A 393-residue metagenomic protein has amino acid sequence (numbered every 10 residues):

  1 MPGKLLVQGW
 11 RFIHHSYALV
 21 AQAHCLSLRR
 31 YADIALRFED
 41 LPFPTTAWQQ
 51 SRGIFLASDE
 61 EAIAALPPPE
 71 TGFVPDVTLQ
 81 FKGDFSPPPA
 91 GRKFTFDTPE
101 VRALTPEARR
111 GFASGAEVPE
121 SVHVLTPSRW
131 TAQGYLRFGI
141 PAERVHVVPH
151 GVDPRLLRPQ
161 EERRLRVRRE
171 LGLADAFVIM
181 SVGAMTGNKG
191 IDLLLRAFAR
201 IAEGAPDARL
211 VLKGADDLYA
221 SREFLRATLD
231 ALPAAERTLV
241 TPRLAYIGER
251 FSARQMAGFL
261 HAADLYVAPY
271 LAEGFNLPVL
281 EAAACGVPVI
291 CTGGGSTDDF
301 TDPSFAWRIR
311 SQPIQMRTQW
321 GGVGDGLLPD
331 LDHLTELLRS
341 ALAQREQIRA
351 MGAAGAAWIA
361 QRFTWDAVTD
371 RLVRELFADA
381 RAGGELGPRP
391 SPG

Functional and structural regions predicted by a protein language model:
M1-F73: N-terminal pre-catalytic "stem/leader" segment of glycosyltransferase-like enzymes
L6, L173-K189, L195-F198, L210-L212: Conserved donor-binding/catalytic core segment of Leloir-type glycosyltransferases
T45-G139, Q255: Extended catalytic core of nucleotide-activated donor transferases of GT-like folds
L136, V152-E170: Acidic anion/phosphate-binding donor-loop and adjacent secondary structure in glycosyltransferase catalytic cores
R222-R254: Nucleotide-activated donor-binding/catalytic signature segment of Leloir-type glycosyltransferases, i.e., the conserved
L271: Aromatic "clamp/platform" in nucleotide-sugar-dependent glycosyltransferases that forms part of the donor/acceptor
D298-S340: Change "using UDP/GDP/dTDP sugars" to "using nucleotide sugars
S340, Q347-Q361: A short, well-ordered alpha-helix in the C-terminal region of glycosyltransferases
